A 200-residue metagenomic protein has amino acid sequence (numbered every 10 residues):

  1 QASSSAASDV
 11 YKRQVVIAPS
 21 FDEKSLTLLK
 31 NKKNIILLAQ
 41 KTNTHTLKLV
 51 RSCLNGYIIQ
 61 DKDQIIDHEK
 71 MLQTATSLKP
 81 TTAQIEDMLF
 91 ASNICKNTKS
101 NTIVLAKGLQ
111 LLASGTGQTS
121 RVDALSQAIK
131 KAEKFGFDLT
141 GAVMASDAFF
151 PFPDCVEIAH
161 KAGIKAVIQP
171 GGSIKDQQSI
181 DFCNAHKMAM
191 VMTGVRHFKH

Functional and structural regions predicted by a protein language model:
Q1-Y11: Single conserved hydrophobic/aromatic residue that forms the stacking wall/gate of nucleotide- or nucleobase-binding
K12-H200: ATP-dependent carboxylate/acyl-activation modules
